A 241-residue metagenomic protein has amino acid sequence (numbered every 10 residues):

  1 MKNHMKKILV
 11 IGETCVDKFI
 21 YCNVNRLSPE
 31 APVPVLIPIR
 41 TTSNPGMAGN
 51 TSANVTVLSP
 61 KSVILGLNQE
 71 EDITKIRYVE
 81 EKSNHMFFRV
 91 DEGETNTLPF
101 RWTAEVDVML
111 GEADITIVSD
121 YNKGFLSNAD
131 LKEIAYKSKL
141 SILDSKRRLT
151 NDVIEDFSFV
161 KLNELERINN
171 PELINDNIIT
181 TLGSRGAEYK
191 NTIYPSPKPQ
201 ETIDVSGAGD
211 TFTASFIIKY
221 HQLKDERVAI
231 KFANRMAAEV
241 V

Functional and structural regions predicted by a protein language model:
M1-M5: A short acidic-Thr-Gly-centered motif at the start of a beta-strand
K6-I11, V16-I117, N128-D130: Conserved N-terminal subdomain of the carbohydrate kinase-like
I11, L65-L67, D144, N163 (+1 more regions): Generic beta-sheet signal
E13-T14, Y121, T211: Active-site metal-binding loops of divalent metal-dependent hydrolases
T14-V16, N68-E71, E94, R147 (+3 more regions): Glycine-rich beta-alpha junction loops
N25-L27, A31, Y78-N96, I115-E172 (+1 more regions): Conserved beta-alpha-beta core of the PfkB/ribokinase-like small-molecule kinase fold
S62-V63, S158-E164, Y194-S196: Short hydrophobic/aromatic-enriched beta-strand-loop microsegments
E112, A129-L140, S145-D156, N169-V241: Conserved phosphate-binding/catalytic region of the ribokinase-like
